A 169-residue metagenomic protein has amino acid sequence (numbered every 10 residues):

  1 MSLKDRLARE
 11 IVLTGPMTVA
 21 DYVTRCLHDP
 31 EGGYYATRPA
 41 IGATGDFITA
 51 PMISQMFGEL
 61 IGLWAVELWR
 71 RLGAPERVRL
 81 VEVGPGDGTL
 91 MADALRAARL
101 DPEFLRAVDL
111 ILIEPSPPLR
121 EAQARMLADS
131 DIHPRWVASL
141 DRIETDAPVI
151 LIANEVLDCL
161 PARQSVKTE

Functional and structural regions predicted by a protein language model:
M1-V83, D87-P148, S165: Rossmann-like AdoMet
I152-E169: A mobile, often basic/glycine-rich helix-loop segment that functions as the active-site lid/recognition loop
